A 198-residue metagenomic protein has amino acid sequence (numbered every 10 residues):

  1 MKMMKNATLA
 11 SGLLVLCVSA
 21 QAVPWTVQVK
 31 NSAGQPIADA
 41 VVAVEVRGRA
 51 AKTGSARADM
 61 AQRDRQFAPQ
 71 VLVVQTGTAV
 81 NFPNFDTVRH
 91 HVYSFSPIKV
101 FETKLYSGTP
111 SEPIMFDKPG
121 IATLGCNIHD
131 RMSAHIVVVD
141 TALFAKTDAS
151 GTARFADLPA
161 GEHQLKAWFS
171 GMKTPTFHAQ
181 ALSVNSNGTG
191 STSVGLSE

Functional and structural regions predicted by a protein language model:
M1-A10: Bacterial N-terminal signal peptides that target proteins for export
L13-L14: Short, linear, compositionally biased motifs with a strong N-terminal bias
C17-S19: N-terminal signal peptide c-region/cleavage motif recognized by signal peptidases
A22-E198: Extracytoplasmic copper-binding redox domains, predominantly the cupredoxin/blue-copper superfamily
